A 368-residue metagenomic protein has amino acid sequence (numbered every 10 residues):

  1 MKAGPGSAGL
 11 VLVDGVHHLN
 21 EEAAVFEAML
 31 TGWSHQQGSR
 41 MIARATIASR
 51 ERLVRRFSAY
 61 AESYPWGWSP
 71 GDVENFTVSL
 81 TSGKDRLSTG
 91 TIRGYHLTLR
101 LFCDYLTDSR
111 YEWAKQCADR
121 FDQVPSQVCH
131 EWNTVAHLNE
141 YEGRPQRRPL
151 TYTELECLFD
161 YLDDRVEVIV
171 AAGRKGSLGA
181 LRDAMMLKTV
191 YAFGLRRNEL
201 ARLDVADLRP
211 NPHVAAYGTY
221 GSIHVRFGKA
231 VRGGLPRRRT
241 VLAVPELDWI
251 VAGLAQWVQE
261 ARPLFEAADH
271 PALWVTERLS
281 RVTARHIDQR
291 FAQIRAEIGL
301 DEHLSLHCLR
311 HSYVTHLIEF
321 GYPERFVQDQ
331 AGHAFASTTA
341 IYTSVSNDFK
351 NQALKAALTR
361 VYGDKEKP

Functional and structural regions predicted by a protein language model:
M1-P368: Conserved catalytic core of the tyrosine transesterase superfamily
